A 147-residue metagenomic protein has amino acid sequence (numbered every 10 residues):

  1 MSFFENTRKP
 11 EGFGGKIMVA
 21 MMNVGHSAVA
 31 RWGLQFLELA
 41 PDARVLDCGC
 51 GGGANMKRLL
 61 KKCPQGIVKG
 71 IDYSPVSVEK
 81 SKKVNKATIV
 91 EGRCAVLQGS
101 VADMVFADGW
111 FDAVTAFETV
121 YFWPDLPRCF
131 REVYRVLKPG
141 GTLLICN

Functional and structural regions predicted by a protein language model:
M1-G15: N-terminal, positively charged/glycine-rich alpha-helical extensions of SAM-dependent methyltransferases
V24-A43, R58: Conserved alpha-helix/loop element of class I SAM-dependent methyltransferases that forms part of the SAM/SAH-binding
A43, G66, G141: Glycine-centered, small-residue-biased loops immediately flanking beta-strands in adenine/cofactor-binding cores
L46-D103: Class I SAM-dependent methyltransferase SAM/SAH-binding core
A102-V114: A short acidic, Gly/Pro-enriched loop at the edge of an enzyme's catalytic core that lines a small-molecule cofactor
A113-L126: A short SAM/SAH-binding and catalytic strip from SAM-dependent methyltransferases
P127-P139: A short glycine-rich, Lys/Arg-flanked "PGG" loop and its adjoining helix->strand segment in the class I
G141-N147: Conserved beta-strand signature within the Rossmann-like core of class I S-adenosyl-L-methionine
